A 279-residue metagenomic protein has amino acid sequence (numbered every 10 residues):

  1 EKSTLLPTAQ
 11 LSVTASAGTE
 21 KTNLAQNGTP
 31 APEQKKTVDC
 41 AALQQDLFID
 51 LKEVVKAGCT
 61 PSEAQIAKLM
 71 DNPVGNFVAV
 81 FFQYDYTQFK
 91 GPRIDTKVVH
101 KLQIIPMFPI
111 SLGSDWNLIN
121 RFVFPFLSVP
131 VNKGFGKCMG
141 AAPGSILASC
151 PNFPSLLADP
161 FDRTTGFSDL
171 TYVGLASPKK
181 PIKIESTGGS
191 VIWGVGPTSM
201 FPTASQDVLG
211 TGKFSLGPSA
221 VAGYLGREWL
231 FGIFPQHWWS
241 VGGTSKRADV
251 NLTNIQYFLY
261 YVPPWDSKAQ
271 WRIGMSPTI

Functional and structural regions predicted by a protein language model:
S3-G242, K246-I279: Transmembrane beta-barrel domains of Gram-negative outer membranes and organellar outer membranes
